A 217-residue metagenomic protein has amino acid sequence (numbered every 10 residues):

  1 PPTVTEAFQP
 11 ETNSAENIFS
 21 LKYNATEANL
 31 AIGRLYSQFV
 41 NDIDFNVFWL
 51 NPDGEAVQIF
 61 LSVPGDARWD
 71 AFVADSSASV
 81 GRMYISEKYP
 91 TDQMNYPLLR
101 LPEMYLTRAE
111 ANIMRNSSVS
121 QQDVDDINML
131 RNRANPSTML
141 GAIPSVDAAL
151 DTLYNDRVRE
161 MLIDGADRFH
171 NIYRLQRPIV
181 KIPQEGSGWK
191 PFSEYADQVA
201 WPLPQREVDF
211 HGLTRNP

Functional and structural regions predicted by a protein language model:
P1-R34, Q58-P217: Acidic/polar-rich alpha-helix caps and helix-coil junctions
V40-D53: Short, cationic low-complexity segments
